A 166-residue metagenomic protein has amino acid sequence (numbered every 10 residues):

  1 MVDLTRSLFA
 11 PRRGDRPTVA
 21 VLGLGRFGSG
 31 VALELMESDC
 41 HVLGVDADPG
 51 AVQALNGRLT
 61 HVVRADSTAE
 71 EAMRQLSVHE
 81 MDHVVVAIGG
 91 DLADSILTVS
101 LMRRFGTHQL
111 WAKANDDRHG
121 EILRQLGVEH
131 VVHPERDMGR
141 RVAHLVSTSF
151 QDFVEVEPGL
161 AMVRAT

Functional and structural regions predicted by a protein language model:
M1-T166: Cytosolic regulatory regions of ion transport systems
